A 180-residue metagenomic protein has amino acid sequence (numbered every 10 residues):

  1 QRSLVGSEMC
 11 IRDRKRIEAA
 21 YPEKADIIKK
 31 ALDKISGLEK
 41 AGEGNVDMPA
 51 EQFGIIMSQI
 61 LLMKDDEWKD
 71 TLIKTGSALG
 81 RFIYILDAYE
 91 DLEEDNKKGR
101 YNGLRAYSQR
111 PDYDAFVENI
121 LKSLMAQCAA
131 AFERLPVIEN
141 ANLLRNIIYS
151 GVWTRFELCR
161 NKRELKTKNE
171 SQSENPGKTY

Functional and structural regions predicted by a protein language model:
Q1-G6, C10-I11: Single conserved hydrophobic/aromatic residue that forms the stacking wall/gate of nucleotide- or nucleobase-binding
S7-E8, D70-E94: Active-site alpha-helical segments that house and flank conserved acidic catalytic motifs for diphosphate chemistry
I11, A20-Y21: Nucleotide and nucleotide-moiety/phosphate-recognizing core
L32, G76-G80, K122-M125, A129: Generic structural concept
K40-L79: Alpha-helical phosphate/pyrophosphate-handling elements in metalloenzyme active cores
L61, I83-L86, F132: A structural signal for well-ordered alpha-helices, especially hydrophobic packing surfaces of coiled-coils
L92-L158: Accessory, usually C-terminal, subdomains that scaffold auxiliary metal cofactors
S150-Y180: Acidic, carboxylate-rich catalytic segments that either coordinate divalent cations
